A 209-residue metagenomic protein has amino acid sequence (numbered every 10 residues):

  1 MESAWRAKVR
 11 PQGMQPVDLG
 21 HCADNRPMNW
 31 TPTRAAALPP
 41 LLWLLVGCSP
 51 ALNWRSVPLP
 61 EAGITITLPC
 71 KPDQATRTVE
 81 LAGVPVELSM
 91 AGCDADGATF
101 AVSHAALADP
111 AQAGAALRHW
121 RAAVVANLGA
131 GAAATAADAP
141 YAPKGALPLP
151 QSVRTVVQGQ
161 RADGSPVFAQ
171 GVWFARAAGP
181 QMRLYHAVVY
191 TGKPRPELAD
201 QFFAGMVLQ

Functional and structural regions predicted by a protein language model:
A7-R10, M14-P16, G20: Short, low-complexity intrinsically disordered segments enriched in A/P/G/S/L with frequent Arg, especially at protein
C22, R26-P40: Bacterial N-terminal signal peptides that target proteins for export
N25, I64, P72-Q74, A116-A132 (+2 more regions): Surface-exposed amphipathic alpha-helical segments
L44-G47: C-terminal motif of bacterial Sec signal peptides marking the signal peptidase cleavage site
S49-A51: Bacterial signal peptide processing site
L59-L68, K144-A146: Predominantly extracellular/luminal regions of secreted and cell-surface proteins, especially disulfide-bonded
K71-M90, A122-A178: Signature of long, low-cysteine stretches enriched in small and polar/charged residues
D73-G114: Secretory pathway targeting signatures of secreted, lumenal, and periplasmic proteins
